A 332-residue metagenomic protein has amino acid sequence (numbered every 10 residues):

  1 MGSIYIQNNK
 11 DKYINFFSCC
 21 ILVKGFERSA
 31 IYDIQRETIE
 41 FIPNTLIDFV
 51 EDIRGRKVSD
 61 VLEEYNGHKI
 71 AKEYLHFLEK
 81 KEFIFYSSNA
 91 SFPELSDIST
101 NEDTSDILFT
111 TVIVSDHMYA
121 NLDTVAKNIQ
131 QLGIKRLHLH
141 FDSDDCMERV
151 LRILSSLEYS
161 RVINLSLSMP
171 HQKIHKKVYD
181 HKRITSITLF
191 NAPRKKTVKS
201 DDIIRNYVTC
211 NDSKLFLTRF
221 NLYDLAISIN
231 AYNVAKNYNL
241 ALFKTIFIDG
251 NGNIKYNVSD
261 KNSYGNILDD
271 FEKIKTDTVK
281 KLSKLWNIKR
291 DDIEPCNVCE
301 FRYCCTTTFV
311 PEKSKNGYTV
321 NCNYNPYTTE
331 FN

Functional and structural regions predicted by a protein language model:
M1-I53: Acidic, low-complexity/disordered tracts enriched in E/D and polar residues
G2-I14, S186, F190-N257, R302-C304: A C-terminal junction/extension of Radical SAM enzymes
T38-L137, L189, V298: Long, charge-rich, low-complexity alpha-helical segments
I107-M118, I129-C146, Y159-Q172, T185-K195: Core AdoMet radical
V125-Q131, E148-Y159, K176-K182: Acidic (Asp/Glu)-rich catalytic clusters
K173-Y207, S314-N323, Y327-N332: Non-catalytic interaction/Regulatory regions outside core domains
V208-L222, S259-E300, C305: C-terminal accessory region of radical SAM enzymes
K289-N332: Cysteine-cluster motifs in flexible loop/terminal segments that predominantly coordinate metals
